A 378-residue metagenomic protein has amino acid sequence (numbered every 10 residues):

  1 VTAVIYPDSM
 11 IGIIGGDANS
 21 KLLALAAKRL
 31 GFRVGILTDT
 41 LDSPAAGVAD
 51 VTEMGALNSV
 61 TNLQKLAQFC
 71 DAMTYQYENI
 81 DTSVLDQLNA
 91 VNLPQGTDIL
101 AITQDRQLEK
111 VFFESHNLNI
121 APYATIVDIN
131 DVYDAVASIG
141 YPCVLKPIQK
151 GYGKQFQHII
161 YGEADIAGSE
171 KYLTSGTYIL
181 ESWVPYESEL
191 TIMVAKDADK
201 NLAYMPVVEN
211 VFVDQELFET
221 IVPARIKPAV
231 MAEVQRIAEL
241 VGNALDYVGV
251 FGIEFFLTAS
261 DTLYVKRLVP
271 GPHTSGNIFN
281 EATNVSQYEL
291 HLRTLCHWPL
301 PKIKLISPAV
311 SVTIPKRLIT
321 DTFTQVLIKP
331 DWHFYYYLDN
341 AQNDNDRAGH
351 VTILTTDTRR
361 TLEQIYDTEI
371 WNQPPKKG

Functional and structural regions predicted by a protein language model:
V1-Q104, L108, N130, N372-P375: ATP-binding N-terminal substructure of ATP-dependent carboxylate-amine bond-forming enzymes
P7, R293-G378: Peripheral (often C-terminal) accessory segments that flank ATP-dependent C-N-forming ligase machineries
K28, A67, N89, E114 (+3 more regions): Anion (oxyanion) recognition and catalysis
I102-T191, A195-A244, Q364-I365: Active-site nucleotide/adenylate-binding loops and adjacent lid/helix of ATP-dependent enzymes
A203, F251, L263-R267: Protein kinase-like catalytic core scaffold
E233-G252, V269-R317: Active-site "cap" helix and flanking loop/linker of ATP-utilizing ligase/carboxylase catalytic domains
T258-S260: Activation-loop N-terminal segment of eukaryotic-like protein kinases
